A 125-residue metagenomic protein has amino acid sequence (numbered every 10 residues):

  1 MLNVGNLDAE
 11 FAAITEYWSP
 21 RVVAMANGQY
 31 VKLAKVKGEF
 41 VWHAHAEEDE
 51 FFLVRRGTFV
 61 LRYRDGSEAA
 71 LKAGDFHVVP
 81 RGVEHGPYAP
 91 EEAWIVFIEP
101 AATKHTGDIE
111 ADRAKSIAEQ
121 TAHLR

Functional and structural regions predicted by a protein language model:
M1-K32, D108-R125: A short, N-terminal "cap"/entry segment at the start of jelly-roll beta-barrel domains of the cupin/DSBH fold
E16, Y30-A46: Conserved short histidine dyad/triad with adjacent acidic residue
N27, R55-R56, K72-A73, E91: A cytosolic small-molecule/anion-sensing beta-strand core signal
Q29-Y30, F59, S67, V83: Short acidic/polar mixed-charge low-complexity motifs
L33, E68-A70, G86, E92: Well-ordered beta-strand positions in beta-sheet-rich domains
K35-V36, H45-R64, I98: Short, conserved beta-strand element in jelly-roll/cupin
D65-G82: Short acidic-glycine-tyrosine-enriched beta hairpin
R81-A111: Ligand-binding loop in jelly-roll beta-barrel domains
